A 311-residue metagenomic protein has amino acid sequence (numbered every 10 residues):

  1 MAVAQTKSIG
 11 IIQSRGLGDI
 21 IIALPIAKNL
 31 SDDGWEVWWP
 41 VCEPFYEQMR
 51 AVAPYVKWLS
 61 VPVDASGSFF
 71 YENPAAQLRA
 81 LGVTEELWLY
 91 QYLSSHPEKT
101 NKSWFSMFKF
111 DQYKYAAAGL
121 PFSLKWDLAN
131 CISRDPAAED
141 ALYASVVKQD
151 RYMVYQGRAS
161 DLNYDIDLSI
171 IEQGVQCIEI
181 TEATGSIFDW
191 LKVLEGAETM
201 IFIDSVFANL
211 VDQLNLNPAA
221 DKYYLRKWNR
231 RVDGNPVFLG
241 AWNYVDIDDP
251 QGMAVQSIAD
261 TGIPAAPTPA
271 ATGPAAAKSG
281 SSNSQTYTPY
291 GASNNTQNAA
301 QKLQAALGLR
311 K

Functional and structural regions predicted by a protein language model:
M1-Q285, N295: Catalytic machinery of carbohydrate-active enzymes, primarily nucleotide-sugar-dependent glycosyltransferases
Y143, T296-L307: Short linear clamp-binding motif
I263, P274, Y287-Y290, L303 (+1 more regions): Hydrophobic/aromatic hotspots within intrinsically disordered, low-complexity regions
